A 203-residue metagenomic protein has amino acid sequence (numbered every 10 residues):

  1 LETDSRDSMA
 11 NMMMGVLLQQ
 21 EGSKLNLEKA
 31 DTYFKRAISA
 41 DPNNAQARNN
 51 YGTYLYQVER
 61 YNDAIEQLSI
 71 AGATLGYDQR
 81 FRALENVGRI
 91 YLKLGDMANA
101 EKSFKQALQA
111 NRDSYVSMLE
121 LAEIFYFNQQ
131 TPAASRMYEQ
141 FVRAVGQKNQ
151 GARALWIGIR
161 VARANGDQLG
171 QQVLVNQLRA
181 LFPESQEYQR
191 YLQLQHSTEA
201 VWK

Functional and structural regions predicted by a protein language model:
T3, S39-A40, T74-G76, A110 (+2 more regions): Structural marker of alpha-solenoid helical repeat scaffolds
A10, A47, F81-A83, S117 (+2 more regions): TPR alpha-solenoid repeat register
M12-V16, N50, N86, E120 (+1 more regions): Canonical tetratricopeptide repeat
G15, Q19-K24, G76-Q79, G95 (+3 more regions): Short coil/turn linking the two alpha-helices of tandem helical-hairpin repeats
Q19-S23, N49, Y56, L92 (+2 more regions): Position-specific recognition of the canonical hydrophobic site in helix A of tetratricopeptide repeat
E21-R36, V58-I70, L94-Q106, Q130-R136: Structural signature of tandem alpha-helical TPR/SEL1-like repeats, specifically the intra-repeat loop/turn
V145-K203: Terminal, low-structured helical/coil segments at or just beyond the last alpha-helical repeat
